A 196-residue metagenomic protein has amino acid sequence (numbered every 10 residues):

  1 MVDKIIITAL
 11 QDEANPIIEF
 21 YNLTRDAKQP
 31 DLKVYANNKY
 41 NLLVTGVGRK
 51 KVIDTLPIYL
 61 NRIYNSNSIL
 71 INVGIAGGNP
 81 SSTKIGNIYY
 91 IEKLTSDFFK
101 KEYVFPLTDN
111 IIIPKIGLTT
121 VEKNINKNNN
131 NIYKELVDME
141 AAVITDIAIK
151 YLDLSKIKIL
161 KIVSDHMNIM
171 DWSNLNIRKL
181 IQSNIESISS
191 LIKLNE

Functional and structural regions predicted by a protein language model:
M1-D3, N38: A short, charged/proline- and glycine-enriched loop that marks the coil->beta-strand transition at the N-terminal
D3-K28: N-terminal beta1-alpha1 ligand-phosphate binding loop
K28-E196: Glycine-rich phosphate- or other oxyanion-binding loops that anchor nucleotides, phosphorylated ligands
